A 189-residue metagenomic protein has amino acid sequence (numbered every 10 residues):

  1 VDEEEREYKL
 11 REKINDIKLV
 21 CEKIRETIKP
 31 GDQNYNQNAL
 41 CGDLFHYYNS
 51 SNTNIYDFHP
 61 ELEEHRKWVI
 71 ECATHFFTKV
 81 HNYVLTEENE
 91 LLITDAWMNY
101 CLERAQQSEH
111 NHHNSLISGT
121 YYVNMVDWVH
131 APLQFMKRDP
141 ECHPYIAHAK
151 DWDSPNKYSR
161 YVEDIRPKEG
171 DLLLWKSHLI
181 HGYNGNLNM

Functional and structural regions predicted by a protein language model:
V1-H81, Q106: Non-heme Fe(II)/2-oxoglutarate
P60-T94, L102-L116, V123-V129: Active-site region of the double-stranded beta-helix
V69-C72, Y161-E163, H181: Hydrophobic, well-ordered secondary-structure segments that either form specific early membrane-associated helices used
N82, P132, I146, Y183-N186: A generic "cationic amphipathic patch" detector
M98-L172: Catalytic core of non-heme Fe(II) oxygenases with the double-stranded beta-helix
Q107-H110, I180-N188: Short beta-strand His + acidic residue motifs that chelate non-heme Fe in jelly-roll/DSBH and cupin folds
